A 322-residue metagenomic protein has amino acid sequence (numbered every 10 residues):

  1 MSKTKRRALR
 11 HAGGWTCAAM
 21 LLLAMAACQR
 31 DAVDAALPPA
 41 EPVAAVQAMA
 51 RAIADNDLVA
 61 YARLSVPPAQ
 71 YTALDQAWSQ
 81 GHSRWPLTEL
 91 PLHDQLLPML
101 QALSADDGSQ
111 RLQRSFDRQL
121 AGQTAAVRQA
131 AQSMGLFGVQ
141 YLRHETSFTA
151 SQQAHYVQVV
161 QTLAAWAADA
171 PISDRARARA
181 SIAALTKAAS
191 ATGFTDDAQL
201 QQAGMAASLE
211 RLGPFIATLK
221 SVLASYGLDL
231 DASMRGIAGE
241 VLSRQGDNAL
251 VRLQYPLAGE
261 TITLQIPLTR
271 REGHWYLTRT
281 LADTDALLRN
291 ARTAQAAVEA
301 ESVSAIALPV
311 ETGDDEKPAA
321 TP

Functional and structural regions predicted by a protein language model:
M1-R10: N-terminal secretory signal peptides that target proteins for export/translocation
R10-M20: Sec-dependent N-terminal signal peptides
C28-D55, R63, Q70-Q76, Q80-R118 (+2 more regions): Short, low-complexity N-terminal intrinsically disordered segments enriched in polar/charged residues
C28-W85, P91, Q202-P322: C-terminal or late-domain output modules
A105-L200, G204-A207, T261-Q295: Short beta-strand edge/turn micro-motifs at domain boundaries
